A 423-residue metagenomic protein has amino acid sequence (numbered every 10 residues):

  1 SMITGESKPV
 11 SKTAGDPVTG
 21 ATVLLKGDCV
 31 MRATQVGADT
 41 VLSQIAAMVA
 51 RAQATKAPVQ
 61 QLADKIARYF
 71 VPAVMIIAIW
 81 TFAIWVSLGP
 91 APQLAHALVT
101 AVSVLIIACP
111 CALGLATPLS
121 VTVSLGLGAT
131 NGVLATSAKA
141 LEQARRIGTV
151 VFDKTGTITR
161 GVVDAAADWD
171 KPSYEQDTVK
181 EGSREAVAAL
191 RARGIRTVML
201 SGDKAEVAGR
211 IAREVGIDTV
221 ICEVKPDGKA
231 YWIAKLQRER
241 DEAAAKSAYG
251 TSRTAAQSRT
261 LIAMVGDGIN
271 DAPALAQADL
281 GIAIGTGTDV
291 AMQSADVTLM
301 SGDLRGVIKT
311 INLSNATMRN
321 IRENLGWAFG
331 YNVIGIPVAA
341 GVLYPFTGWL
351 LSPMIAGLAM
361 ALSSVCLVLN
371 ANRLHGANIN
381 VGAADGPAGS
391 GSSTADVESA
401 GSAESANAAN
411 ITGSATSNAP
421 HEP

Functional and structural regions predicted by a protein language model:
S1-A101, T178-V179, T197, L304 (+1 more regions): Actuator/coupling domain of P-type ATPases
S1-K12, C29, V36, T40-Q44 (+8 more regions): Conserved cytosolic headpiece of P-type ATPases
I3, T34-G37, V49-A50, A54 (+6 more regions): Conserved beta-strand/loop elements of the cytosolic catalytic core of P-type E1-E2 ATPases, chiefly in the P-domain
G5, V18, A33, I45 (+16 more regions): Residue-level signature of catalytic and energy-coupling elements of molecular machines, predominantly ATP/GTP-dependent
K56-K154, Q176, L190, A212 (+2 more regions): Hydrophobic alpha-helical transmembrane segments
P110, T117, S201-D203, T286: Conserved phosphate-coupling serine/threonine residues in phosphotransfer and NTP-handling enzymes
L127, I195, V215, R238-R259 (+5 more regions): Membrane-embedded alpha-helical bundles of multi-pass transporters
V150-V151, V220, G281-A283, T298: Short, well-ordered beta-strand core segments
